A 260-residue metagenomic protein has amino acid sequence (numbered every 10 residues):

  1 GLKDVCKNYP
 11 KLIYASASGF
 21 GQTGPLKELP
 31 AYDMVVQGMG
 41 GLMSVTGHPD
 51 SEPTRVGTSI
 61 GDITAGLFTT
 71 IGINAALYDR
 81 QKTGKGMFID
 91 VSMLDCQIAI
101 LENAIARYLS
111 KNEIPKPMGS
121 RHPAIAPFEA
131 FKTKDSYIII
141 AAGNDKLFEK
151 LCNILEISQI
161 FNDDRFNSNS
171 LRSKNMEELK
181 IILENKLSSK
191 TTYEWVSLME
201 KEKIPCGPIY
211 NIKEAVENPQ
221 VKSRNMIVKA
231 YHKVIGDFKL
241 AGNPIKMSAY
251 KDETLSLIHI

Functional and structural regions predicted by a protein language model:
G1, K27-E28, L171-M176, N218-K222: Short secondary-structure transition/capping segments
G1-I138, A142: Active-site-adjacent "lid/gating" segments in soluble enzymes
S16, S44, M93, N162-R165 (+2 more regions): Structural signal for conserved beta-strand scaffold positions within catalytic alpha/beta enzyme cores
T23, Q97, S168, A215-V216: Short secondary-structure capping/turn micro-motifs that flank functional sites
G41-S44, A99, K146, K246 (+1 more regions): Active-site/binding-pocket entry motifs
A126-E202, C206: Aromatic-enriched alpha-helical interface/lid elements that frame and gate functional surfaces
K201-T254: A glycine-rich dinucleotide-binding beta-alpha-beta segment and adjacent secondary-structure elements that constitute
I258-I260: Conserved small/polar residues in nucleotide/adenosyl-binding loops
